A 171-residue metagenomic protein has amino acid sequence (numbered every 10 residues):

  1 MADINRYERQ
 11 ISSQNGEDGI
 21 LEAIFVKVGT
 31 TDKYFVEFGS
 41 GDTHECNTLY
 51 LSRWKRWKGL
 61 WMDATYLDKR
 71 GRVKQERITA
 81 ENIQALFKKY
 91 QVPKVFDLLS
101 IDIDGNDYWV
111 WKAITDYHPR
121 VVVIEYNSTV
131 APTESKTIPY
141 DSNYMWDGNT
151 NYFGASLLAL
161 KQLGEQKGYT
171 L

Functional and structural regions predicted by a protein language model:
M1-A2: Non-catalytic N-terminal targeting/anchoring module and adjacent flexible stem/linker that precedes the structured
N5-I101, S128: SAM cofactor-binding core of SAM-dependent methyltransferases, primarily the Rossmann-like beta-alpha-beta module
E37, R72, V95-L99, G105-L171: Conserved acidic-Pro-Pro-aromatic motif
